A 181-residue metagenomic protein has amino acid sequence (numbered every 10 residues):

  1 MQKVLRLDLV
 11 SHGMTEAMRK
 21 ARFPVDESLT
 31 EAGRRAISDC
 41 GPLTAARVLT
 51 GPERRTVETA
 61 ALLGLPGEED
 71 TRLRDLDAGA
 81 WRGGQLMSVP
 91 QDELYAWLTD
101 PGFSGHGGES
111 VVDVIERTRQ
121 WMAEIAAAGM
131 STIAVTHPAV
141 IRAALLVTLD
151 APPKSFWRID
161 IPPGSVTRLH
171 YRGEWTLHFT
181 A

Functional and structural regions predicted by a protein language model:
M1-R6, E69, L76-M87, A127 (+1 more regions): Acidic, low-complexity terminal tails and accessory targeting/binding regions of phosphate-metabolizing enzymes
Q2-E68: Active-site-proximal alpha-helix that buttresses catalytic centers in soluble enzyme cores
L7, A46, A128-A139: Generic beta-sheet signal
S28, L63-R119, H170: Phosphate-handling substructures
S38-P42, I115, R119-A126: Generic structural signal for well-ordered alpha-helical scaffold segments
T50-G51, E116, V135-T136: Short beta-strand scaffold positions
L62, A143-V147: Active-site signature of alpha/beta-hydrolase-fold catalytic machinery across serine- and Asp/Cys-nucleophile hydrolases
P138-R142, Y171: GST superfamily/GST-like fold recognition
